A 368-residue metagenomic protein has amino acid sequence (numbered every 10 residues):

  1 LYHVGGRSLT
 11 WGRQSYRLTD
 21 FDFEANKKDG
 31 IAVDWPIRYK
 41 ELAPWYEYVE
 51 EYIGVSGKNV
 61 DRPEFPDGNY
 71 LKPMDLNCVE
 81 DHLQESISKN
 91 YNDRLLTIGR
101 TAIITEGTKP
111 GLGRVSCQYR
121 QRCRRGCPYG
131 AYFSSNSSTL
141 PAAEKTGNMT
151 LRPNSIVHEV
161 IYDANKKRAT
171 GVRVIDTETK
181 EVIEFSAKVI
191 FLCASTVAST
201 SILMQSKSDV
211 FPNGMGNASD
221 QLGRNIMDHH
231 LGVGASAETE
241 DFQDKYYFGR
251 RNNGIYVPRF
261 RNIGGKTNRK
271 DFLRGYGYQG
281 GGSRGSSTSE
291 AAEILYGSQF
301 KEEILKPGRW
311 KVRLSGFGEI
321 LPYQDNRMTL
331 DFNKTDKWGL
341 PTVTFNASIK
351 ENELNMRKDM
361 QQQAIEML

Functional and structural regions predicted by a protein language model:
Y2, G12-R17, N26-V157: Conserved redox-cofactor binding core of oxidoreductases
R7, G12-R13, D22-N26, T108-P110 (+2 more regions): Short, solvent-exposed loop/turn and secondary-structure capping segments
R7, W35-Y39, S219-T344, E351 (+2 more regions): FAD cofactor-binding and catalytic pocket of flavoenzymes
L18, D22, Y46-V60, Y91 (+10 more regions): A generic secondary-structure signal for well-formed alpha-helical elements
T19-N26, Q118-R120, D331, T335-V343: Residues forming anionic-ligand binding surfaces in small-molecule and nucleic-acid pockets of primarily soluble enzymes
T97-I104, C117-C123, P153, H158-N165 (+3 more regions): A glycine-rich dinucleotide-binding beta-alpha-beta segment and adjacent secondary-structure elements that constitute
Y129, T146, S155, E159-K166 (+1 more regions): Glycine-rich loop(s) and the adjacent beta-strand/alpha-helix scaffold that form part
